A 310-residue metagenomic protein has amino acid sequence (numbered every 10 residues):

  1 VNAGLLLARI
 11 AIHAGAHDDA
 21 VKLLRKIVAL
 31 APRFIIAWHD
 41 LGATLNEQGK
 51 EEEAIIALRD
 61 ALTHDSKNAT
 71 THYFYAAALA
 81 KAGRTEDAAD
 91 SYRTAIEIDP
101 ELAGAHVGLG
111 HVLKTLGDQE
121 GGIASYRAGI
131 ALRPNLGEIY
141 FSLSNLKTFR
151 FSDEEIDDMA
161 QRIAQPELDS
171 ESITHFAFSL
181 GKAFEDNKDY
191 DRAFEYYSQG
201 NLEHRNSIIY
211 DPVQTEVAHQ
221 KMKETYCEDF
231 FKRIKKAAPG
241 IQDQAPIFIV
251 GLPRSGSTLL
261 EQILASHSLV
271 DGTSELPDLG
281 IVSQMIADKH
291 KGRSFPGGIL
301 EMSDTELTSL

Functional and structural regions predicted by a protein language model:
V1-L310: Alpha-helical solenoid repeat scaffolds of the TPR/TPR-like class and their adjacent stem/linker regions that mediate
